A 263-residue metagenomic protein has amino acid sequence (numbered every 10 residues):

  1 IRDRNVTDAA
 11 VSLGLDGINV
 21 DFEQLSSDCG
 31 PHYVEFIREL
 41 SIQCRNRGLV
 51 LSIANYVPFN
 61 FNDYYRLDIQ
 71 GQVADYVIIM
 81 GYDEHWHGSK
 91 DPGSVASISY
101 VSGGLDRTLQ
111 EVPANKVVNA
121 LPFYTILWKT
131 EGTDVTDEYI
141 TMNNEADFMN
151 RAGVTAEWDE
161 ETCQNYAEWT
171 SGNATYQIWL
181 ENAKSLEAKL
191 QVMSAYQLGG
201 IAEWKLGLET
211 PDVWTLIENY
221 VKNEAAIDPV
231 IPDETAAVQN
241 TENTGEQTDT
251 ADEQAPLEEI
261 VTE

Functional and structural regions predicted by a protein language model:
I1-V11, F59-L67, N182-V192: Short, acidic/polar
N5-H32, G81-D83: Active-site groove signature of glycoside hydrolases
D16, D75, G199: Receiver (REC) domain switch/active-site residues of two-component response regulators
V20, V77, N119, M193 (+1 more regions): Conserved, mostly hydrophobic/aromatic
S26-R151: Substrate-binding surface in catalytic domains of secreted glycosidases
L121-V192, E218-E234: Glycan-binding loop/region signatures in secreted carbohydrate-active enzymes
V192-E203, L208: Conserved, well-ordered alpha-helix/loop/beta-strand core segments that scaffold catalytic motifs
D228-E263: Ser/Thr/Gly/Pro-rich low-complexity, disordered linker/stalk segments of secreted and cell-surface proteins
